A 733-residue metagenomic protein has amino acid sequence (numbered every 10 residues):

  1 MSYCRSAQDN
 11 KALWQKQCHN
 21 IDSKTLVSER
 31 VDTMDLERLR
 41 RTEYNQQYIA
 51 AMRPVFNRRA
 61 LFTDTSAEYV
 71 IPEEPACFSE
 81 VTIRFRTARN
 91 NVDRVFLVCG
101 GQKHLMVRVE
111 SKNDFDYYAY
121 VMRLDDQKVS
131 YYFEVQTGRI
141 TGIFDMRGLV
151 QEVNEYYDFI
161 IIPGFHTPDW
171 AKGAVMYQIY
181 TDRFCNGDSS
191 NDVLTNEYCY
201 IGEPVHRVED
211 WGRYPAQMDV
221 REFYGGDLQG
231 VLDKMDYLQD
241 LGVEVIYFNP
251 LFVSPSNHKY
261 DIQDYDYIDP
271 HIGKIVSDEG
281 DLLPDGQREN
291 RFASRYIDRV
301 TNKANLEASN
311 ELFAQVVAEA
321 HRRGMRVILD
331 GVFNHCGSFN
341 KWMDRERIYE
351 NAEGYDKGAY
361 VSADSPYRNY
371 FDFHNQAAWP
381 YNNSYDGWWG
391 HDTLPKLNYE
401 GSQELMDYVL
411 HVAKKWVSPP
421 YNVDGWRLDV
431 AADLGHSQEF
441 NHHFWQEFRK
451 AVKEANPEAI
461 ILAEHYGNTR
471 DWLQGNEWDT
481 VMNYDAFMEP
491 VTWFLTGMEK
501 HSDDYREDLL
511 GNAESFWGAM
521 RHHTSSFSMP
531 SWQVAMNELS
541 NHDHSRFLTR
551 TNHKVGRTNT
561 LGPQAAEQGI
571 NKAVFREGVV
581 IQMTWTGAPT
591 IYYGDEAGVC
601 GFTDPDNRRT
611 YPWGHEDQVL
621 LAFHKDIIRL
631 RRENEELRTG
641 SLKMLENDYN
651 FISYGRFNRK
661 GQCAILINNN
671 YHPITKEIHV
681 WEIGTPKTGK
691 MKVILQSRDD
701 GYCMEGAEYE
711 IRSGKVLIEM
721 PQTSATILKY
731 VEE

Functional and structural regions predicted by a protein language model:
Q17-N20, K24-Y180, N186, D192-L194 (+7 more regions): Carbohydrate-interacting/catalytic domains
F85, I179, L238, F248 (+9 more regions): Conserved, mostly hydrophobic/aromatic
G173, L241-I246, R322-I328, N422-W426 (+3 more regions): Loop/turn elements at helix/coil->beta-strand transitions in domains of secreted/extracellular proteins
T181-E244, L251-P420, F448, E454 (+1 more regions): Substrate-binding/active-site clefts of carbohydrate-active enzymes
T181-R183, I246-H258, D330-N340, D429-L434 (+3 more regions): Short, solvent-exposed turn/loop segments enriched in Gly/Ser/Thr/Pro and often Arg
V220-D227, R345, N351-K357, V361-E404 (+3 more regions): Extended substrate-binding grooves/exosites of carbohydrate-active enzymes
F339-W342, A413-K414, P420-N422, W445 (+6 more regions): Conserved alpha/beta catalytic core and glycan-binding cleft of carbohydrate-active enzymes
